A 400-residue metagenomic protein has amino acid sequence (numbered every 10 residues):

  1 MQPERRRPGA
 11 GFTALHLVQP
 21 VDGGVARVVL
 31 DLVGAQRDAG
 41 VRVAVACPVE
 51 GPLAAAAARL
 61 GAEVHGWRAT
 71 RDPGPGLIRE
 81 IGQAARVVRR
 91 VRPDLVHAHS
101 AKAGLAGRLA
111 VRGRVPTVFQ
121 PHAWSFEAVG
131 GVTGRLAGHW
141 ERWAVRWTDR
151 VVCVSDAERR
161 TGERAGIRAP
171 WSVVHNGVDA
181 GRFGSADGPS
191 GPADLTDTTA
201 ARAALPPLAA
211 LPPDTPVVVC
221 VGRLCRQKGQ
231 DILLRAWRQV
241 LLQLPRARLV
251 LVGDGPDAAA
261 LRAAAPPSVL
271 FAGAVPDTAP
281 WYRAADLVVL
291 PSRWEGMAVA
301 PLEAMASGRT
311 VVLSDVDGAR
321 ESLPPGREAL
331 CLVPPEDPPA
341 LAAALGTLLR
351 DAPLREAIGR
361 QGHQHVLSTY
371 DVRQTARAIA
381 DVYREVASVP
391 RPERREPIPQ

Functional and structural regions predicted by a protein language model:
P3, L15-R79, T161, W171-V173: N-terminal strand-loop element at the rim of the active site of nucleotide-sugar-dependent glycosyltransferases
G23-G34, A106, P216, C220-Q239 (+2 more regions): A conserved mid-protein helix/loop that constitutes part of the nucleotide-sugar donor-binding site
W147-V173, V178-R182: A short, active-site helix/loop in glycosyltransferases that binds the activated sugar's phosphate group
G184-L211, V217, H363: A short helix/loop element that forms part of the nucleotide-sugar donor recognition site in Leloir-type
A274, R293: Aromatic "clamp/platform" in nucleotide-sugar-dependent glycosyltransferases that forms part of the donor/acceptor
T310-S314: Short hydrophobic beta-strand element within catalytic cores of glycosyltransferases and related nucleotide-activated
P325-P339, T347-A352: Conserved acidic donor-binding segment of nucleotide-sugar-dependent glycosyltransferases
T347, L354-T369, A378-A380: A short, well-ordered alpha-helix in the C-terminal region of glycosyltransferases
